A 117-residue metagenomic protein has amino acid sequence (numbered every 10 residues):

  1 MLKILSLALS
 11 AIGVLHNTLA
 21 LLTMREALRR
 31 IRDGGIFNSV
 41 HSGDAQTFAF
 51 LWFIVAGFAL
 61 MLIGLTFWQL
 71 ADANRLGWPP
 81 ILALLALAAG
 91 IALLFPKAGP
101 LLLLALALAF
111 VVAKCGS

Functional and structural regions predicted by a protein language model:
M1-L5, S42-W52, A73-G77: Membrane-interface helix-boundary signature
K3-T23: N-terminal signal-anchor transmembrane alpha helix
L5-I12, A56, P80-L87: Hydrophobic alpha-helical transmembrane segments of polytopic
L9-A11, F58-L62, L102-A109: Hydrophobic cores of alpha-helical transmembrane segments in multi-pass inner/ER membrane proteins, independent
T18-Q69: Core segments of alpha-helical transmembrane spans in multipass integral membrane proteins
W68-A86: Cytoplasmic juxtamembrane regions at transmembrane-helix boundaries
W68-D72, V111-S117: Structural signal for the C-terminal ends of transmembrane alpha-helices and the immediately following loop
P80-V112: Hydrophobic alpha-helical transmembrane segments of integral membrane proteins
